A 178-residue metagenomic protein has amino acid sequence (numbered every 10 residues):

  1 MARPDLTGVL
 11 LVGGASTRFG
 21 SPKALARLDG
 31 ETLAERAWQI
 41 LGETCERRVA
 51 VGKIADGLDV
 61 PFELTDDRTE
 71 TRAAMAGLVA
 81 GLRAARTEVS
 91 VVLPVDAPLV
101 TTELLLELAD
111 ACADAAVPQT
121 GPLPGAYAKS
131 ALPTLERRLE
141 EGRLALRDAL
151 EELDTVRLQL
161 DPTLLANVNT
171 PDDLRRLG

Functional and structural regions predicted by a protein language model:
A2-L164, P171-D172: Nucleotide and nucleotide-moiety/phosphate-recognizing core
L174-L177: Short, charged, intrinsically disordered terminal tails
